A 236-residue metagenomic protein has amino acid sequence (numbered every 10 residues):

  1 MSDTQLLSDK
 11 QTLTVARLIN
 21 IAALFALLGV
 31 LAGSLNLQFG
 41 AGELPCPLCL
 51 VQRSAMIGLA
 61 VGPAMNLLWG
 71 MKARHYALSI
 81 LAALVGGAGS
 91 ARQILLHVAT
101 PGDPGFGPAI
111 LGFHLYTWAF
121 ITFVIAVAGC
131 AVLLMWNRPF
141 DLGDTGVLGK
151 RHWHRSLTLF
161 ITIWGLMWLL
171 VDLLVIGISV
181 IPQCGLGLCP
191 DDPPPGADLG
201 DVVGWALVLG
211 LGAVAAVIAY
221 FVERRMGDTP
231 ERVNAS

Functional and structural regions predicted by a protein language model:
S2-P45, M56-I57, K72-S236: Secretory/periplasmic and organellar redox-cofactor proteins
Q52: Cys/His-rich metal-chelating microdomains
L59-G70: Canonical alpha-helical transmembrane segments
